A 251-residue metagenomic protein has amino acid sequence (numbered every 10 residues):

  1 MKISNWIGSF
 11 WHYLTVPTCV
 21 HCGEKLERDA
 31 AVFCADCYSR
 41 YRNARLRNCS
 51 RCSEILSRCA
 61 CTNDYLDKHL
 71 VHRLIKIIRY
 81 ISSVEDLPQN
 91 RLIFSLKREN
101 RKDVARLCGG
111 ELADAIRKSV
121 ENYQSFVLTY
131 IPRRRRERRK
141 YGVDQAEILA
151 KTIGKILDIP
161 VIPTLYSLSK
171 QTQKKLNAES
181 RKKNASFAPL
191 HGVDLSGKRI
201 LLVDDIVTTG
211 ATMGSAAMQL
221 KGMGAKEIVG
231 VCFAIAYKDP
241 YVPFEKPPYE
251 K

Functional and structural regions predicted by a protein language model:
M1-K251: Glycine-rich phosphate/pyrophosphate-handling loop used in enzymes and phosphotransfer proteins
